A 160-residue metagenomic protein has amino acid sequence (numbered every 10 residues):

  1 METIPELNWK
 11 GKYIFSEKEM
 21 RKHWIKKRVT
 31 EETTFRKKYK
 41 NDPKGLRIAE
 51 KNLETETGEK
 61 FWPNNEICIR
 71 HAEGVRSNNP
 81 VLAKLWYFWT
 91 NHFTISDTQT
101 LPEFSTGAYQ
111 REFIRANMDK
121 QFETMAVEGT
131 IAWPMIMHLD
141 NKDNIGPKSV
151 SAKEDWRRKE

Functional and structural regions predicted by a protein language model:
M1-H92: Short, functional "switch" segments adjacent to catalytic/cofactor/reactive centers
F61-E160: Primarily short, surface-exposed interaction patches in extracytoplasmic proteins
